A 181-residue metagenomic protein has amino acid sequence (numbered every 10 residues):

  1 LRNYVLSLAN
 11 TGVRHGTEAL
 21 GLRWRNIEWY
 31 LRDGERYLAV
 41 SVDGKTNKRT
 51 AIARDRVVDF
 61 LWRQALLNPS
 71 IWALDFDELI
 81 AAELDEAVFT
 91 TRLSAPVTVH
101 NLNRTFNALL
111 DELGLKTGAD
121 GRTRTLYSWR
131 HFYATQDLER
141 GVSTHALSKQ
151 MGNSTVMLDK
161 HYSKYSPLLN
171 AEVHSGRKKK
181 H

Functional and structural regions predicted by a protein language model:
L1-G16, E35-Y37, E83, R130: Basic, Lys/Arg- and aromatic-enriched nucleic-acid-binding interface segment
L1-R2, A95, V99-N103, T117-R140: Short basic/aromatic active-site micro-motif
S7-L8, Q136-R140, Q150, H161: Short alpha-helical segment immediately N-terminal to, or the first helix within, an HTH/HTH-like DNA-binding domain
T11, L20-P69, A73-L79: Conserved tyrosine-mediated DNA breakage-rejoining catalytic core shared by Y-recombinases
T17, H100, V156: Key DNA-contact positions within bacterial/archaeal DNA-binding proteins
E18-L20, R124-T125, A134, G141-N153: Active-site-proximal segment of tyrosine recombinases
E35, V42-N47, M151-S175: Catalytic-site neighborhood detector that most strongly recognizes the C-terminal catalytic loop/helix of tyrosine
V42-L66, A81-A108, T125: C-terminal catalytic core of Y-nucleophile DNA break-rejoin enzymes
